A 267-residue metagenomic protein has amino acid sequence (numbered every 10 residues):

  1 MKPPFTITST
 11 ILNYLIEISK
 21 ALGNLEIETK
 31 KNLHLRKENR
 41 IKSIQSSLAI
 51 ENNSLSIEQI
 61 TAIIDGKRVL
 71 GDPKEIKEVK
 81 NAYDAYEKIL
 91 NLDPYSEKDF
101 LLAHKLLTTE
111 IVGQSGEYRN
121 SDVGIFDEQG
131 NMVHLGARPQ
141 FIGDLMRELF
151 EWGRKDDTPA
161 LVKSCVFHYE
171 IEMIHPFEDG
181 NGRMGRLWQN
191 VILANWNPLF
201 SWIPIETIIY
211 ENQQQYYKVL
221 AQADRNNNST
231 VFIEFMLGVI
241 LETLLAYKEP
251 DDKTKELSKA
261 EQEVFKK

Functional and structural regions predicted by a protein language model:
M1-K267: FIC/Doc superfamily catalytic core
